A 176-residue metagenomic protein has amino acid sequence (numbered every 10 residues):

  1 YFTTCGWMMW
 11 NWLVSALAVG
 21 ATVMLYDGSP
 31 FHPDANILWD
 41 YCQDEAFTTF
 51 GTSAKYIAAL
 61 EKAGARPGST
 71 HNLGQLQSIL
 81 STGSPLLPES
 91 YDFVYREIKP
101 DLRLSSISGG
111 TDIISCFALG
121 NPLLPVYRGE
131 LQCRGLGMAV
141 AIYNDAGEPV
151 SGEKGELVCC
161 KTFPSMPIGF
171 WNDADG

Functional and structural regions predicted by a protein language model:
Y1-T4: Conserved AMP-binding/adenylate-forming
G6-T48, A63: Conserved AMP-binding/adenylation subdomain of ANL enzymes
M8, I57-A59, P88: Short glycine-rich, flexible loops that bind phosphorylated cofactors or substrates
L13, A18-A21, F47-T52, E61-V126: Gly/Ser/Thr-rich phosphate-binding loop
K55-A58, S165: Alpha-helix/helix-capping structural signal
R128-R134: Short Gly/Pro-enriched turn/cap motifs at secondary-structure boundaries
G135, E148-G176: Conserved ATP/PPi-binding loop(s) of AMP-dependent carboxylate-activating enzymes
A141-I142: Hydrophobic beta-strand positions
